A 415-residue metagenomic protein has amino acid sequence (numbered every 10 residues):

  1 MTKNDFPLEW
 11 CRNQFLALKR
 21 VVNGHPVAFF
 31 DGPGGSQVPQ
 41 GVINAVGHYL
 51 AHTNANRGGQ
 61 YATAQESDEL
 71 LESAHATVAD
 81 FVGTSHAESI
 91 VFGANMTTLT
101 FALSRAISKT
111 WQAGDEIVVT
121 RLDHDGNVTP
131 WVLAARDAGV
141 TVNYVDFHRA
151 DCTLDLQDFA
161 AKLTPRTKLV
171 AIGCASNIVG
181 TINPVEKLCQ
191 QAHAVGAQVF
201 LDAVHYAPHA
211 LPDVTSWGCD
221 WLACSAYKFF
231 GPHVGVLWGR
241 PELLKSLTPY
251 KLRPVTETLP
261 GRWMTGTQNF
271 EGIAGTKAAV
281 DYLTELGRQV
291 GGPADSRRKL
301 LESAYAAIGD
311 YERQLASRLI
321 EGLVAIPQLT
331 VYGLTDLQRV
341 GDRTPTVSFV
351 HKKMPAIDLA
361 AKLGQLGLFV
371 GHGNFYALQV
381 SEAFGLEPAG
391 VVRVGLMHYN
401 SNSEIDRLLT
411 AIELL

Functional and structural regions predicted by a protein language model:
M1-L415: Pyridoxal 5′-phosphate
